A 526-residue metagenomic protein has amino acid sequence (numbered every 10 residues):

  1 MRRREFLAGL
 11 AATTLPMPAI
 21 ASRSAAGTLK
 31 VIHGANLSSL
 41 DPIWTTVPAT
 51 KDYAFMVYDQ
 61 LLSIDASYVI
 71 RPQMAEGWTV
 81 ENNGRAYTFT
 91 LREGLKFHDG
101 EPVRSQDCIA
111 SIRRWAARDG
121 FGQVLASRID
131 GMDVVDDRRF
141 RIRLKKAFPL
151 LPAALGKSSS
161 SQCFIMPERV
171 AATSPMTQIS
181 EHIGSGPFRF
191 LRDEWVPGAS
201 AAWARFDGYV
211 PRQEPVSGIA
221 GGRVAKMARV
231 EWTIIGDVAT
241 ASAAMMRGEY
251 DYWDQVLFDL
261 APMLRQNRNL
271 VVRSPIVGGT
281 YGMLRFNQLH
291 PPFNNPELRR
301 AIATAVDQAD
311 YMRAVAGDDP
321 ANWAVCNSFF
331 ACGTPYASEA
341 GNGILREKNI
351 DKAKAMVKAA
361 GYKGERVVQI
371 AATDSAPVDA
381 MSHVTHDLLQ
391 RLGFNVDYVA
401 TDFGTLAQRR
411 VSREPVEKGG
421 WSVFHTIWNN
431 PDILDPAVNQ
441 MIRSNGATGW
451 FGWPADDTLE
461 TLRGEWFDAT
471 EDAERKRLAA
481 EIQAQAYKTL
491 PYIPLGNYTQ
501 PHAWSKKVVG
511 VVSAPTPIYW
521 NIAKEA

Functional and structural regions predicted by a protein language model:
I32-N82, R113, I183, P494: N-terminal lobe/hinge region of extracytoplasmic solute-binding protein
T90, V124-A171, P175-V196: Surface-exposed binding/hinge segments that line and control ligand-binding clefts or catalytic entry sites
F188, A321-A359, T373-A380: Structural transition elements
P197-A199, D237-V238, V256, R346 (+4 more regions): Ligand/substrate-recognition segments at binding pockets and active sites
P211-M263, N395: Ligand-site clamp/hinge motif
L289, F293-T334, A380-M381, A486-P494: Periplasmic-binding protein-like
R300, I344-R346, D397-Q408, P436-K506 (+1 more regions): Extracytoplasmic/peripheral linker and loop segments enriched in polar/acidic and small residues with frequent Thr/Pro
W504-A526: Long beta-strand-rich cores associated with HINT superfamily self-processing modules
